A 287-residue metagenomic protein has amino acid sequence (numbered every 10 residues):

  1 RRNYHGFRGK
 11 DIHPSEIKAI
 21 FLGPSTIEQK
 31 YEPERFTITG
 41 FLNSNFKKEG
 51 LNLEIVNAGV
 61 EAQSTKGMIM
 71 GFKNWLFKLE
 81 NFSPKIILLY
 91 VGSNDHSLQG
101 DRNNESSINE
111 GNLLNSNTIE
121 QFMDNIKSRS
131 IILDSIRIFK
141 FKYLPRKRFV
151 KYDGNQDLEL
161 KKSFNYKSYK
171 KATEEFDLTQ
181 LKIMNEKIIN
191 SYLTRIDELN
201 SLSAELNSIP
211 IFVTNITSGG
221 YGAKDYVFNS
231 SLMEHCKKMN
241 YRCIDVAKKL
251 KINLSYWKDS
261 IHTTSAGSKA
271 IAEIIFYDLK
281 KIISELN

Functional and structural regions predicted by a protein language model:
R1-N45, E49-G50, I252: Membrane/wall-proximal cationic-aromatic binding patches
K18-L22, V56, I87-L89: Conserved beta-strand elements of the Class I
K30-E34, G67-I69, L98-I108: Short, solvent-exposed loop/turn and secondary-structure capping segments
V56-T65: Short beta->alpha junction loops
M70-S83: Short, well-structured alpha-helical segments in soluble
S93-M233, V246-L254: Serine-dependent acyl-ester chemistry module
Y192, R242, W257-N287: Histidine-centered active-site loop/cap adjacent to the catalytic His in serine esterases/O-acetyl transfer systems
